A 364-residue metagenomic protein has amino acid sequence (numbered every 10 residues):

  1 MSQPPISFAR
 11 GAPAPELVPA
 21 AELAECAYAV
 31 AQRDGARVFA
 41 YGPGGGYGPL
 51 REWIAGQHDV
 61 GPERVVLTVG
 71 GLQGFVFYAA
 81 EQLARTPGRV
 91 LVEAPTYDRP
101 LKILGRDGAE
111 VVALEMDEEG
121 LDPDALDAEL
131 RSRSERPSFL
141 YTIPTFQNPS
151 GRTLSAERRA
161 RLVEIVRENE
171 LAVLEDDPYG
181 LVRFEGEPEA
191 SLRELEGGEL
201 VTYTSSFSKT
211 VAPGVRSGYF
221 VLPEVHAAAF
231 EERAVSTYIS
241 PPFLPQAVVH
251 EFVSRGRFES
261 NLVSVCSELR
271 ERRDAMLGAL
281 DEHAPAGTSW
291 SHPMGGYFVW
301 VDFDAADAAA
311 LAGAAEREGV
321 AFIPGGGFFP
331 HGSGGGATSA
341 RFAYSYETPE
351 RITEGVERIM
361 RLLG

Functional and structural regions predicted by a protein language model:
M1-Q73, S254, A321, G364: N-terminal small-domain helix-loop-helix segment of the aminotransferase-like
R37-N169, G180-G198, L269: Conserved core of the PLP fold type I
D176: Glycine-centered flexible beta-alpha turn that most often forms the glycine-rich phosphate-binding loop
E194-F230, P241-L244: Active-site PLP attachment segment
V221, W300-D302, A343-S345: Short hydrophobic/aromatic beta-strand micro-patches that form the beta-sheet surface supporting nucleotide- or nucleic
E231-V235, V253-L277: Structural signature of PLP-dependent enzymes
H250, S267-L277, T288-D302: Conserved glycine-rich beta-strand-loop-beta hairpin in the small C-terminal domain of fold type I
R317, S333-G364: PLP-dependent enzyme catalytic core of the Aspartate aminotransferase-like
